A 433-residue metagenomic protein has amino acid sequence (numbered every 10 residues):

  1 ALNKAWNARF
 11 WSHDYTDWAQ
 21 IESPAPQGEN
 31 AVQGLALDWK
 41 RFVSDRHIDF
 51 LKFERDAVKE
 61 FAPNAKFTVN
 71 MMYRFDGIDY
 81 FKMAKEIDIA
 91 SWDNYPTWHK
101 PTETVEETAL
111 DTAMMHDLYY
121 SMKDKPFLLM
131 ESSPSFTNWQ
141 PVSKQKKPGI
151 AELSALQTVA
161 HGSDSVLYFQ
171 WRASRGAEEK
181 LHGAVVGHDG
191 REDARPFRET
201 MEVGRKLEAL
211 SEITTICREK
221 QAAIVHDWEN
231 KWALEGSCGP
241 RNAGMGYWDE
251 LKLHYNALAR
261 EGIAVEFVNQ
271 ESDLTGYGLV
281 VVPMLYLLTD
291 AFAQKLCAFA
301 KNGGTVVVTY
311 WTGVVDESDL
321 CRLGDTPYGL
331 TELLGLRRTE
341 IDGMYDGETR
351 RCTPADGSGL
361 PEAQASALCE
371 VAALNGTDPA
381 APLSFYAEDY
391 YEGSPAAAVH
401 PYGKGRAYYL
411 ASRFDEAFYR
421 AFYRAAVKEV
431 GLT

Functional and structural regions predicted by a protein language model:
A1-D49, F53: Active-site-proximal, well-structured secondary-structure segments within enzyme catalytic domains
D17-P24, K52, N64, Y73 (+3 more regions): Carbohydrate-binding surfaces of carbohydrate-active enzymes
R41-F75: Conserved, well-ordered alpha-helix/loop/beta-strand core segments that scaffold catalytic motifs
D79-M83: Short glycine-biased active-site loop of nucleotidyltransferases that positions the nucleotide triphosphate and helps
